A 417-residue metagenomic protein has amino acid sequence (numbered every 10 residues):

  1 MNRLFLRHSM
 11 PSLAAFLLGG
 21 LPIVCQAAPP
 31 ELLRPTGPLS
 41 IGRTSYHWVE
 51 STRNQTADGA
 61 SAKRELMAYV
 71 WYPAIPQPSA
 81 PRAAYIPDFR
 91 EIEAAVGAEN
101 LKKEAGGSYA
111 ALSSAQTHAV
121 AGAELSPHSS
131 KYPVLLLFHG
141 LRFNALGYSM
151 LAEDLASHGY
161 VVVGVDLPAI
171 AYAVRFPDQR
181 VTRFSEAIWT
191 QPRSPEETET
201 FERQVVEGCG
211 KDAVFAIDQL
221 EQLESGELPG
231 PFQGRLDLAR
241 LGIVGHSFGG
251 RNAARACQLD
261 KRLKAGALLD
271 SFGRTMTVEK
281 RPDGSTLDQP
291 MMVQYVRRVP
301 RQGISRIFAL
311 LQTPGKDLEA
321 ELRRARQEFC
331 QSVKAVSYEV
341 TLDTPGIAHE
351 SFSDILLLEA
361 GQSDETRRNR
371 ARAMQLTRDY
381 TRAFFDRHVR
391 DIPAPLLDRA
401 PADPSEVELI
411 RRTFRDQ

Functional and structural regions predicted by a protein language model:
N2-L13: Bacterial N-terminal signal peptides that target proteins for export
P11-P22: Bacterial N-terminal signal peptides
A28-L135, R370: Domain-level recognition of soluble alpha/beta enzyme cores, biased toward histidine phosphatases/phosphomutases
A28-R43, S51-T52, D58-G59, I75-Q77 (+3 more regions): Alpha/beta-hydrolase-fold serine-hydrolase catalytic core, especially in secreted/extracellular enzymes
T117-Y132, L137-R175, T275: Short substrate-entry loop that stabilizes the transition state in hydrolases
S126-S129, K264-G346: The feature captures the conserved acid-bearing segment of alpha/beta-hydrolase catalytic domains
F176-R235: Alpha/beta-hydrolase active-site loop
A216-T286: Primarily recognizes the serine-hydrolase "nucleophile elbow" in alpha/beta-hydrolase and SGNH/GDSL folds
